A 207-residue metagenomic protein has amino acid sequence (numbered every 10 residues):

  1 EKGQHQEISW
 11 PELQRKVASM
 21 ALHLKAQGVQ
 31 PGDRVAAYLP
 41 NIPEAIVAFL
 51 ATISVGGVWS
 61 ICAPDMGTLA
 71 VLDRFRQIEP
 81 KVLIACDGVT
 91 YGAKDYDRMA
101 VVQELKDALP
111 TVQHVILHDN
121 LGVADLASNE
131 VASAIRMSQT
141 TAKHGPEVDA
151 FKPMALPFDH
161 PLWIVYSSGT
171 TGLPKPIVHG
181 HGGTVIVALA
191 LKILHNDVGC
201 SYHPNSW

Functional and structural regions predicted by a protein language model:
E1-I8, R15, S19, A108-T111 (+2 more regions): N-lobe entry segment of adenylate-forming
E1-L50, G67-L72, I135-Q139, G145 (+2 more regions): Conserved AMP-binding/adenylate-forming core of the ANL superfamily
V35, G56, T170: Conserved G/P- and acidic residue-centered "switch" motifs that form tight phosphate/ATP-binding loops in soluble
L39-I42, A63-D65, H203-W207: Conserved AMP-binding
N41, T68-A70, F75, K81-I84 (+4 more regions): Hydrophobic, small-residue-rich alpha-helical packing segments that form membrane-like cores
P43-A63, A70-L72, L162, A188-L194: Hydrophobic alpha-helical segments in the ANL/AMP-binding
S54-S138: Structural core segment of the AMP-binding/adenylate-forming
L117, S133-Y166, L173, H181-A188 (+1 more regions): Conserved pre-ATP/AMP-binding loop-to-beta segment of ANL
